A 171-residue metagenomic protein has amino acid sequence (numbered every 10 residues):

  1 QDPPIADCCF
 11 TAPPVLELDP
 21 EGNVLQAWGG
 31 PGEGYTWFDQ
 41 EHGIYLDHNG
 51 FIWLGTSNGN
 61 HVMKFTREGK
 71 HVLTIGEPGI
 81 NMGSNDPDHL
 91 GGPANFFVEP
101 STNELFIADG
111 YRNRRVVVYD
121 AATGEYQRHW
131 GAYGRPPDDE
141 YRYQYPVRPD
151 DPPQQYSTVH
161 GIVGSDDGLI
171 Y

Functional and structural regions predicted by a protein language model:
Q1, D7-C9, L54-S57, E99 (+1 more regions): Conserved beta-strand positions in repeat-built beta-propeller and related beta-rich domains
Q1-G29: Beta-propeller domains
P4, A12-L16, N60-M63, R114-V118: A short loop-to-beta-strand structural motif that recurs across blades of beta-propeller domains
T11, P20-E21, H48, N58 (+4 more regions): Short loop/turn segments that connect beta-strands within the blades of beta-propeller domains, predominantly WD40
T11-P13, E33-F51, I80, S84-E104 (+1 more regions): Beta-rich, blade/repeat-based domains predominating in secreted/periplasmic proteins but also intracellular
D19-N23, T66-K70, D120-T123: Short loop/turn segments that connect beta-strands within beta-propeller blades
Q26-G30, V72-G79, Q127-R142: Beta-propeller fold detector
G43-E77: Long, hydrophobic, well-ordered secondary-structure blocks that form the structural core and pocket-lining surfaces
